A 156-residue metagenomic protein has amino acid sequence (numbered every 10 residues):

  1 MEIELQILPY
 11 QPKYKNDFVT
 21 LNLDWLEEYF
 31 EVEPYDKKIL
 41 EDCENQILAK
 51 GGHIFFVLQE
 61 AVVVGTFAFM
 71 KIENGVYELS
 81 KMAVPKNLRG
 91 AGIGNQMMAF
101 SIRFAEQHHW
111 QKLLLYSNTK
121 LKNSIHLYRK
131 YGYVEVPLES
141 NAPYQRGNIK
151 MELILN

Functional and structural regions predicted by a protein language model:
M1-I3: Basic/polar N-terminal segments that are highly enriched at the extreme N-terminus, encompassing both cleavable
L5, P9-K81, P85-N87, M98-F100 (+3 more regions): Acetyl-CoA-dependent GNAT
Y10, Q111-N156: C-terminal "cap" of GNAT-fold acetyltransferases
L21, W25, I93, N148-K150: N-terminal functional modules and adjacent low-complexity/disordered segments of proteins
V62, P85-A99, H108, L113 (+2 more regions): Conserved glycine-rich acetyl-CoA-binding loop
